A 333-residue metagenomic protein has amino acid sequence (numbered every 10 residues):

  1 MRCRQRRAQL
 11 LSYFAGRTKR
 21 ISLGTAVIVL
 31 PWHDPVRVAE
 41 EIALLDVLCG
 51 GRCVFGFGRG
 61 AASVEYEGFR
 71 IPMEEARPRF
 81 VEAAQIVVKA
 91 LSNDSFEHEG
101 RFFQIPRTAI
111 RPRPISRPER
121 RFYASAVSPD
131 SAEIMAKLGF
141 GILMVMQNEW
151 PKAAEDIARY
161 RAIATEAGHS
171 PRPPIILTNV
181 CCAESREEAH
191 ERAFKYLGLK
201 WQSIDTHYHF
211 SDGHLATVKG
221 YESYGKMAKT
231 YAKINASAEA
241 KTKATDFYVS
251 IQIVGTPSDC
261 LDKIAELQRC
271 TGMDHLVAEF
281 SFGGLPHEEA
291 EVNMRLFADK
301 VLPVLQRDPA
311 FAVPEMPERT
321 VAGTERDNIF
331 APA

Functional and structural regions predicted by a protein language model:
M1-L23, P118-R120, E315-T324, N328-A333: N-terminal beta1-alpha1-beta2 module of alpha/beta enzyme domains
M1-R17, V29, Q147-W150, E279-A290: Glycine-rich, proline-tolerant flexible connector loops at the mouths of alpha/beta enzymes
L11-S22, I42-R52, E133-K137, R161-H169 (+1 more regions): Acidic (Asp/Glu)-rich catalytic clusters
F14, L45, V87, F122 (+6 more regions): Conserved, mostly hydrophobic/aromatic
L23-A26, C53-F57, F122-S125, I142-V145 (+2 more regions): Hydrophobic faces of well-ordered beta-strands that scaffold small-molecule active sites in alpha/beta enzyme cores
P31-F102, I142, N148-A154, R192-F194 (+1 more regions): Flexible, glycine-rich active-site loops centered on histidine and acidic residues that chelate a metal or position
A76-I110, P151-M273, L302, Q306-A333: An alpha-helical appendage that flanks or caps ligand/catalytic pockets
S128, A136-M144, N148, I157: A conserved active-site cap/scaffold subdomain adjacent to cofactor or substrate pockets
